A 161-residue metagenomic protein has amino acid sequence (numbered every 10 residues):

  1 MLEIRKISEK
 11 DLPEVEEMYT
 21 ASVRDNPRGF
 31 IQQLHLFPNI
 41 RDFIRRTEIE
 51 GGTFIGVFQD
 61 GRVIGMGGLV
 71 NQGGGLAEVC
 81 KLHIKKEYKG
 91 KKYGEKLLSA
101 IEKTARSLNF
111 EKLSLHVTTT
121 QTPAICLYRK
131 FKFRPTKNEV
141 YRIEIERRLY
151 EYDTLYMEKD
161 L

Functional and structural regions predicted by a protein language model:
M1-E3: Extreme N-terminal starter segment of soluble prokaryotic enzymes
R5-L12, N109-I125: Generic detector of contiguous secondary-structure segments
K6-K86, L98-A100, T104, V140 (+1 more regions): Acetyl-CoA-dependent GNAT
F37, R106, P123, I145-E146: Short secondary-structure boundary/hinge segments and terminal tails
R62, K85-S99, L108, T119-C126 (+1 more regions): Conserved glycine-rich acetyl-CoA-binding loop
K81-H83, S114, Y156: Short aromatic/hydrophobic contact patches that present stacked aromatics for nucleic-acid/ligand binding
E111, T118-T122, R129-R134, V140-L161: C-terminal "cap" of GNAT-fold acetyltransferases
